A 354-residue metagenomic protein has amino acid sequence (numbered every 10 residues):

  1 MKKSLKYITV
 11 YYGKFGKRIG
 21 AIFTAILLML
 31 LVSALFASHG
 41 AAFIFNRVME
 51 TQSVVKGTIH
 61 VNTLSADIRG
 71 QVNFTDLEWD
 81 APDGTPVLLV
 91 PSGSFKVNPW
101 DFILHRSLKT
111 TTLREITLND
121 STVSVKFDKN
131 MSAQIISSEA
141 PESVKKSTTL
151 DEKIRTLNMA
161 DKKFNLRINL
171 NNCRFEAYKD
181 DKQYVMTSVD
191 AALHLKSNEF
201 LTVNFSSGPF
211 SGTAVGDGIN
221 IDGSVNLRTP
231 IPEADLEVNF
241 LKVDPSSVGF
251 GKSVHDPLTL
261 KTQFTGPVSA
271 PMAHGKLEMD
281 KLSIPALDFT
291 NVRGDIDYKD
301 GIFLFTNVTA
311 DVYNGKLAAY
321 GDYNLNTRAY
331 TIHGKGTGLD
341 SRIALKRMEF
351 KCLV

Functional and structural regions predicted by a protein language model:
K2-V55: N-terminal type II signal-anchor transmembrane helix that functions as the membrane-insertion/stop-transfer segment
K3-I8, V54-G57, L77-H194: Secondary-structure transition motifs
Y11-V32, A66, K146-T148, R155 (+4 more regions): N-terminal short leaders/motifs
V54-E78: Short extracytoplasmic
Q71-D80, R114-N130, R167, E199-L260 (+5 more regions): Small-residue helix/turn framework positions
D190-A192, R293-I296: Feature captures outer-membrane beta-barrel proteins of Gram-negative bacteria and organelles
